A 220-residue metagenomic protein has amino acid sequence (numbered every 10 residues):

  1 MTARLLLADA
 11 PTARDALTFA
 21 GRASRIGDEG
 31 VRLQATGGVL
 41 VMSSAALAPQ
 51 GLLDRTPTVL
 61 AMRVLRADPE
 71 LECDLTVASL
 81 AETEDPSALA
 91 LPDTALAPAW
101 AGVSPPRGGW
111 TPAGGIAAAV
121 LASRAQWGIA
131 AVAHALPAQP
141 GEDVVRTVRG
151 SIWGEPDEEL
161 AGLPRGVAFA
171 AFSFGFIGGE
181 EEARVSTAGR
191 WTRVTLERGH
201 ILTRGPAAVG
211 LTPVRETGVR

Functional and structural regions predicted by a protein language model:
M1-P57: N-terminal ordered "arm"
D28-E29, D54-T56, V64-L65, R215-G218: Short, surface-exposed linear patches
S43-A45, G51-R63, I201-V209: Short amphipathic beta-strand/extended segments with alternating polar/hydrophobic composition
G51-A88: A broadly used, surface-exposed interaction patch
T76-R220: Long, compositionally biased intrinsically disordered terminal regions
